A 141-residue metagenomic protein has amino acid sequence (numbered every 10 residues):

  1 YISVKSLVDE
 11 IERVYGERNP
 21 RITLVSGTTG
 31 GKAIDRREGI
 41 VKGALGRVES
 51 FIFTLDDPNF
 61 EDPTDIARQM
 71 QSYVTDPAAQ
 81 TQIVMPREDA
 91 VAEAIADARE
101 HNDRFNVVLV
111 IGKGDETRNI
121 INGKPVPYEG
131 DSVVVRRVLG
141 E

Functional and structural regions predicted by a protein language model:
Y1-E141: ATP-dependent carboxylate-amine ligase
